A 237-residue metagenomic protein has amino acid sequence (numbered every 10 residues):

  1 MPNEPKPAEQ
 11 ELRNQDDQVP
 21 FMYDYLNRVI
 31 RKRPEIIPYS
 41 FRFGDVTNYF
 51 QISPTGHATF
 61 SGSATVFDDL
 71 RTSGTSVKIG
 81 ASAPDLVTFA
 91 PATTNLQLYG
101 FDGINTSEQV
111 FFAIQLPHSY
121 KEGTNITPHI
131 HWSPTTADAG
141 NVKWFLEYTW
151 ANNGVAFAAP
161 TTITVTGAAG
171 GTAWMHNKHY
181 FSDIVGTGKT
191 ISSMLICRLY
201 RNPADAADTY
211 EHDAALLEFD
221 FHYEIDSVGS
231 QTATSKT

Functional and structural regions predicted by a protein language model:
M1-R42, G74-L86, T93, A113-Q115 (+2 more regions): Extracellular "spike/adhesin" assembly and maturation modules and analogous cytosolic coiled-coil scaffolds
I36-G56: Trimeric beta-solenoid/beta-helix "fiber body" segments of extracellular/virion adhesins and depolymerases
Y49-T106: N-terminal leader/pro-regions and domain N-caps
G103-E122: Short beta-strands within extracellular/lumenal beta-sheet-rich domains
H118-G123, S133-N141, N152-G154, A206-A207: Extended, low-complexity, turn-rich repeat/linker tracts enriched in Gly/Pro/Ser/Thr and Asp/Glu that occur
T124-I126, D138-F145, H212-L216: Short coil-to-beta strand junction motifs in C2/discoidin
V155-G188: Extracellular carbohydrate recognition and processing domains and analogous Trp-centered ligand-binding platforms
G188-P203: Noncatalytic modules at the cell exterior or secretory-pathway interfaces, chiefly beta-strand-rich lectin/adhesion
